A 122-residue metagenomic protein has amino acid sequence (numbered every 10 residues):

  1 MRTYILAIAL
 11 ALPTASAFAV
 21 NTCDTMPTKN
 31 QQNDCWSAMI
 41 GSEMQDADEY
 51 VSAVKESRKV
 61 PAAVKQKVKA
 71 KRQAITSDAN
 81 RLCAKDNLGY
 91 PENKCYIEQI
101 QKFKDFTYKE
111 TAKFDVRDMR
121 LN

Functional and structural regions predicted by a protein language model:
M1-A7: Positively charged n-region of N-terminal signal peptides that target proteins for export
T14-S16: N-terminal signal peptide c-region/cleavage motif recognized by signal peptidases
F18-N122: N-terminal alpha-helical modules
